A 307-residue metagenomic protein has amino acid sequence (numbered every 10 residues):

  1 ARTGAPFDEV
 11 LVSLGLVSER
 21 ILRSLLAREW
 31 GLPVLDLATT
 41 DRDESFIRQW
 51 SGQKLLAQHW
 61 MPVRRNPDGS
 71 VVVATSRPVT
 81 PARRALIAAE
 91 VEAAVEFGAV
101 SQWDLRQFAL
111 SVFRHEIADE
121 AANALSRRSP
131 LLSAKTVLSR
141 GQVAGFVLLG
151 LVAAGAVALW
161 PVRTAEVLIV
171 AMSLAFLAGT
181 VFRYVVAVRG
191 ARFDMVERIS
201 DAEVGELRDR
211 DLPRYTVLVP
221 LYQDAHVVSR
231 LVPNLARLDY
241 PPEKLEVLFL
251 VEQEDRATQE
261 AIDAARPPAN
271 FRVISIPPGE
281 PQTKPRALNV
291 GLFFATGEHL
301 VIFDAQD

Functional and structural regions predicted by a protein language model:
A1-S13: N-terminal, charged amphipathic alpha-helical interaction modules
R2-A5, K54-A57, R65-G69, A89-E92 (+4 more regions): Short flexible coil/turn linkers enriched for glycine and charged/polar residues that connect secondary-structure
S13-E90: Polyanionic, low-complexity intrinsically disordered segments
W50-Q53, A109-I117, R286-F293: Short, surface-exposed amphipathic charged segments that create phosphate/polyanion-binding patches used for binding
I87-L125: Extended, hydrophilic extramembrane loops/domains of integral membrane proteins
D119-L207: N-terminal membrane-anchoring/stem segments of glycan-assembly enzymes
I199-D307: Internal catalytic domains of large membrane-associated glycosyltransferases
